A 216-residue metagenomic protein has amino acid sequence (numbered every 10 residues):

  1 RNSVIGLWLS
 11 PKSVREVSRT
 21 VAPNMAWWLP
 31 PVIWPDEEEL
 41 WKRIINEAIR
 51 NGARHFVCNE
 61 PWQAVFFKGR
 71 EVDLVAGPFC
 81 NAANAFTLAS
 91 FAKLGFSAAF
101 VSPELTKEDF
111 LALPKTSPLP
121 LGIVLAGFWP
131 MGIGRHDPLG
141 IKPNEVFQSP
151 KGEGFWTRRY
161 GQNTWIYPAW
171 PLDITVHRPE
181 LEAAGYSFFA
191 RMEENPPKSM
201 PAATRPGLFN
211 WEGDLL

Functional and structural regions predicted by a protein language model:
R1-L216: Active-site pocket-lining/capping segments in soluble small-molecule metabolic enzymes
